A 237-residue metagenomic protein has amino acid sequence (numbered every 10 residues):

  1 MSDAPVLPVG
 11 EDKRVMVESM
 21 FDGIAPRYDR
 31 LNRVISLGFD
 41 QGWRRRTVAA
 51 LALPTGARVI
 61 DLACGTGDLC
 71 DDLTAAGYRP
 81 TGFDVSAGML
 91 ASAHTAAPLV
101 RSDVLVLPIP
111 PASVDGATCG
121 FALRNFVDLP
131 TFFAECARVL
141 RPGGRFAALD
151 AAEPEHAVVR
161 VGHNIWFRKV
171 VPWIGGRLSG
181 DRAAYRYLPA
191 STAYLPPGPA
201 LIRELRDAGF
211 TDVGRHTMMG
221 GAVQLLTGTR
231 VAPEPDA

Functional and structural regions predicted by a protein language model:
M1-R27, F167: N-terminal, positively charged/glycine-rich alpha-helical extensions of SAM-dependent methyltransferases
R27-R30, L37-T55: Conserved alpha-helix/loop element of class I SAM-dependent methyltransferases that forms part of the SAM/SAH-binding
Y28, A117-T118: Hydrophobic beta-strand segment of the Class I
R58-L107: Class I SAM-dependent methyltransferase SAM/SAH-binding core
L105-A117: A short acidic, Gly/Pro-enriched loop at the edge of an enzyme's catalytic core that lines a small-molecule cofactor
P130-R145: A short glycine-rich, Lys/Arg-flanked "PGG" loop and its adjoining helix->strand segment in the class I
L149-E204, A208, G214: C-terminal alpha-helical "lid/dimerization" subdomain adjacent to the S-adenosyl-L-methionine
A208-A237: Core SAM-dependent methyltransferase catalytic element
